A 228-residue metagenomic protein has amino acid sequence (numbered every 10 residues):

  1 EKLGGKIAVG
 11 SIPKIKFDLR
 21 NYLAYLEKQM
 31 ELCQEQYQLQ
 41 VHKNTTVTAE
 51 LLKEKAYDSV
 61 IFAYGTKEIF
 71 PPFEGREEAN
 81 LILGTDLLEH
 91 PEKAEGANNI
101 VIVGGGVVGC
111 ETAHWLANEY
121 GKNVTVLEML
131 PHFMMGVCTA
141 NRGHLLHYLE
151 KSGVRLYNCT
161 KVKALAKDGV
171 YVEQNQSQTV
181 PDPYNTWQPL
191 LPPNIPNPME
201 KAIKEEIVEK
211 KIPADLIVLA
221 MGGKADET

Functional and structural regions predicted by a protein language model:
E1-L3, H42-K53, Y64-T139, S177-T228: Rossmann-like dinucleotide/flavin-binding elements
K2-E35, A113-K161: Rossmann-like dinucleotide-binding cores of NAD(P)H-dependent redox enzymes
K6-E35, Y57, F62-E74, S177 (+2 more regions): Ferredoxin-type iron-sulfur electron-transfer modules and their immediate structural context
Y25-K28, L87-L88, V170, I203: Generic hydrophobic, helix-prone segments enriched in Leu/Val/Ile
Y37-L39: Short conserved segments within the C-terminal catalytic ATPase subdomain
E54-Y57, A166: A short, glycine/Asx- and small/polar-enriched loop/turn that sits immediately N-terminal to a beta-strand
V154-N158, K163-P193: Internal, charge-rich low-complexity segments
